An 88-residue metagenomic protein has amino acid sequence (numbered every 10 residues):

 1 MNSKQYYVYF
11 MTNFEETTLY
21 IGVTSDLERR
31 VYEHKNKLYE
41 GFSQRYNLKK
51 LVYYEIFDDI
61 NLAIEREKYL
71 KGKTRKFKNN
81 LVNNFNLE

Functional and structural regions predicted by a protein language model:
M1-Y39, Q44-I56, N61-K71, R75-K76 (+1 more regions): GIY-YIG nuclease catalytic motif and its immediate N-terminal context
